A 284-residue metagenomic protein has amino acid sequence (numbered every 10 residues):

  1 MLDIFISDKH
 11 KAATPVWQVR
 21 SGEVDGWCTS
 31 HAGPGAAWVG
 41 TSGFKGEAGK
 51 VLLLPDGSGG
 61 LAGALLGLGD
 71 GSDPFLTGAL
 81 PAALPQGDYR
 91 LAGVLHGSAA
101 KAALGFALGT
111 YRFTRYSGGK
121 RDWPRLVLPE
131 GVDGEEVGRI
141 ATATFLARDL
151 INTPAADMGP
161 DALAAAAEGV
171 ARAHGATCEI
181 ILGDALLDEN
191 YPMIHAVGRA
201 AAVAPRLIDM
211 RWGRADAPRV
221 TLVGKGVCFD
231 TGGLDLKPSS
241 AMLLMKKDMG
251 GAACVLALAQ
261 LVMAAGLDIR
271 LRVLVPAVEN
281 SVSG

Functional and structural regions predicted by a protein language model:
M1-V227, L261-A265, I269: N-terminal hydrophobic/helix-forming segments and targeting peptides
A167, R219-L222, D235-E279: Alpha-helical metal-binding/catalytic segments enriched in His/Glu/Asp
D184-L186, A277-N280: Short, internal active-site loops enriched in acidic
Y191, S283-G284: Short, well-ordered secondary-structure micro-motifs
